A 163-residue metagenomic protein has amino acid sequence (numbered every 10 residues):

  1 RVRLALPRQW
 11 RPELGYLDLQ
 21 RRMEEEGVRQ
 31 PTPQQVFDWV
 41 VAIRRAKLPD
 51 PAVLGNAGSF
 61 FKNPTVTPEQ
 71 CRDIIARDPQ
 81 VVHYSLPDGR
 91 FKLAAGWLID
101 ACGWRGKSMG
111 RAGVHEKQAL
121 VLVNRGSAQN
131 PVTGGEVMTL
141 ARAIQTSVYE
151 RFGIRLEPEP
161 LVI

Functional and structural regions predicted by a protein language model:
R1-G135, R151-I163: Phosphate/pyrophosphate- and phosphate-bearing ligand-binding catalytic cores of soluble enzymes
I144: Phosphate/pyrophosphate-binding loops and the adjoining catalytic core of nucleotide-dependent enzymes
V148: Conserved ATP-binding N-box helix of the HATPase_c
